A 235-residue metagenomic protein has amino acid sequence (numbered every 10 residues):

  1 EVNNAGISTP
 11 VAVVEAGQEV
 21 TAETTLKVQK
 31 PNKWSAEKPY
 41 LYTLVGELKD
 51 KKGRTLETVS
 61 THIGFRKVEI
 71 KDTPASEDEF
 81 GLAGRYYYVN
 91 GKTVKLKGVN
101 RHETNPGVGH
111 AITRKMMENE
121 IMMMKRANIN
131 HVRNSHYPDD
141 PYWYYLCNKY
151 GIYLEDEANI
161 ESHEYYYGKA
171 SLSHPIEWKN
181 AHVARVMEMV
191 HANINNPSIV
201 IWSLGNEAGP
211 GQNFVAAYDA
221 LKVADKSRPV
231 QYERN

Functional and structural regions predicted by a protein language model:
E1-D139, L146, G151, V200-I201 (+2 more regions): Secreted/periplasmic carbohydrate-active enzymes, especially glycoside hydrolases
I121-M123, H131-N235: Substrate-binding/catalytic cleft of secreted carbohydrate-active enzymes, primarily glycoside hydrolases
